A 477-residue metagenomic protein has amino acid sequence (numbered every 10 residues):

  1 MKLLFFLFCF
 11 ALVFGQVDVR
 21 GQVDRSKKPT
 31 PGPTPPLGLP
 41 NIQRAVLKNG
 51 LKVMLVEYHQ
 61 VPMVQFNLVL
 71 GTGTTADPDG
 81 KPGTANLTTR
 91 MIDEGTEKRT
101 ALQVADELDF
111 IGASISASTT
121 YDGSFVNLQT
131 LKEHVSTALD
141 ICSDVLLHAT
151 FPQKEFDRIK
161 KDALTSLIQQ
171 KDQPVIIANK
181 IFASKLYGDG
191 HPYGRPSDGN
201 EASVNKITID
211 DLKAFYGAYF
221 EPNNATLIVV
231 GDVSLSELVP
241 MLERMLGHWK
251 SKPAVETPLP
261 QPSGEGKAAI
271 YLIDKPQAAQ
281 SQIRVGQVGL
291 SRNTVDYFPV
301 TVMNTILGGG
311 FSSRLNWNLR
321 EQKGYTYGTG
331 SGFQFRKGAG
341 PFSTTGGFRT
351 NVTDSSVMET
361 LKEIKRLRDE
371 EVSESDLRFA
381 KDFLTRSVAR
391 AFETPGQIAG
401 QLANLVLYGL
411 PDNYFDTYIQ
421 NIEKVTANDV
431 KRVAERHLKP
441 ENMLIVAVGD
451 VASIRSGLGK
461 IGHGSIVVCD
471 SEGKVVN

Functional and structural regions predicted by a protein language model:
F5-G15: Bacterial N-terminal signal peptides
R20-T30, D189, Y193, S197 (+2 more regions): An aromatic/glycine/proline-enriched structural segment found at the starts of mature extracellular/organellar domains
P31-N67: Mature N-terminal segment immediately following signal peptide/propeptide cleavage in secreted/periplasmic
I42-R44, K52-E57, K213-A218, K267-D274 (+1 more regions): Short, surface-exposed beta-strand/loop micro-motifs that present aromatic residues
M54-V56, V61-I92, R99-L147, K160 (+7 more regions): M16 family metallopeptidases and their MPP-like homologs
V175, K180, I209-M245, E441-M443 (+1 more regions): Non-catalytic, conformational "gating/processing" segments within enzyme and secreted inhibitor domains
D211-K213, E256, K267-L272, Y327-G332 (+1 more regions): Glycine-rich, charged/polar anion/phosphate-binding loops that engage phosphate groups from diverse ligands
